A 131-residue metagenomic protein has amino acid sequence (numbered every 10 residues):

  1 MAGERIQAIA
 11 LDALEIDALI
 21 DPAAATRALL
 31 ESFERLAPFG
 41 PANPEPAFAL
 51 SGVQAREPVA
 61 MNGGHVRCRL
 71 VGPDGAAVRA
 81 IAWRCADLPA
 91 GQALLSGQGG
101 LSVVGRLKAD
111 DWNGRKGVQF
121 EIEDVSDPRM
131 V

Functional and structural regions predicted by a protein language model:
M1-V131: Acidic, two-metal ion nucleic-acid-processing modules in DNA metabolism proteins
